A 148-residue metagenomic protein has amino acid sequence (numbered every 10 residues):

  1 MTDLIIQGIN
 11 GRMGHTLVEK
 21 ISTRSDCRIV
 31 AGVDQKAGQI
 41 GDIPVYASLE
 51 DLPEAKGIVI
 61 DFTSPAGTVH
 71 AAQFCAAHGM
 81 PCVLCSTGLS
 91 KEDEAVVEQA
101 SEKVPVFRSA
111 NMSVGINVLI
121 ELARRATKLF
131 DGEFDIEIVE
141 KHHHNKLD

Functional and structural regions predicted by a protein language model:
M1-I5: Extreme N-terminal starter segment of soluble prokaryotic enzymes
I6-E19: N-terminal Rossmann NAD(P)H-binding glycine-rich loop of SDR-like oxidoreductase domains
G8, V118-D148: Conserved anion/nucleotide-ligand pocket segment
K20-D42: NAD(P)-binding Rossmann-fold cofactor-contacting core
I29, V45, C82-V83, V106-R108: Hydrophobic beta-strand scaffold residues
G41-K56: Short acidic low-complexity segments
V59-I60: N-terminal Rossmann-like NAD(P) cofactor-binding module of classical short-chain dehydrogenase/reductase
V69-H78, C85-R108, V114-A126: Rossmann-fold NAD(P)-binding glycine/threonine-rich loop
